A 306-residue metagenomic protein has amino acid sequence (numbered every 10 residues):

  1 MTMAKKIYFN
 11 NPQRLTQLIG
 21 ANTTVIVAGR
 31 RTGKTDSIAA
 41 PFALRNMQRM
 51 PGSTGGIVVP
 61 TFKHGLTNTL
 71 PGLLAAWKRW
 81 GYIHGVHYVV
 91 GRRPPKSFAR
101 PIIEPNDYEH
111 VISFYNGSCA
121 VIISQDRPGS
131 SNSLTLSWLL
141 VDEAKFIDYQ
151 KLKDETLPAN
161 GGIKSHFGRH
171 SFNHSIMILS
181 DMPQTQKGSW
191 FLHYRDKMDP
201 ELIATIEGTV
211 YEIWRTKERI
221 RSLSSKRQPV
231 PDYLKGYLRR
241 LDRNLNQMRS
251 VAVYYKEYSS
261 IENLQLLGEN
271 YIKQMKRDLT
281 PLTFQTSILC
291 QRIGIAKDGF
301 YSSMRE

Functional and structural regions predicted by a protein language model:
T2-A21: Pre-Walker A adenine-sensing motif
T24-R93: Conserved P-loop
T32-G33, G65, S131, I147-Q150 (+1 more regions): Catalytic P-loop NTPase motifs of RecA-like helicase/translocase cores
P41, N68-A76, K151-A159, W190-Y194 (+1 more regions): Alpha-helical scaffold elements adjacent to nucleotide-binding pockets in ATP/GTP-utilizing enzyme cores
F62-H64, R127, M182-Q186, E262-Q265: Conserved nucleotide-binding/hydrolysis micro-motifs of P-loop NTPases
L66-T135: Inter-Walker segment of RecA-like/P-loop motor cores
V141-S250, E257-S260: Signature of the SF2 helicase/ATPase Hel1-core->accessory helical subdomain module
S225-R239, Q247-V251, E257-E306: ATPase catalytic-site recognition across NTP-hydrolyzing enzymes
